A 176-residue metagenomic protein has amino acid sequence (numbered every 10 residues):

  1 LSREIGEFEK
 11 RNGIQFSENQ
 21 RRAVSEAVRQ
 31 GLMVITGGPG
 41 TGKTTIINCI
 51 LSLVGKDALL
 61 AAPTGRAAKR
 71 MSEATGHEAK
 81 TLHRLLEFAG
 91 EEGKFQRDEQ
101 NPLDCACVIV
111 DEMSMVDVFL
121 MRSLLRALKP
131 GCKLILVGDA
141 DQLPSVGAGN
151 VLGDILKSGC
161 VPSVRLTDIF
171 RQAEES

Functional and structural regions predicted by a protein language model:
L1-S176: Conserved ATP-binding/catalytic motifs of P-loop helicase motor domains
